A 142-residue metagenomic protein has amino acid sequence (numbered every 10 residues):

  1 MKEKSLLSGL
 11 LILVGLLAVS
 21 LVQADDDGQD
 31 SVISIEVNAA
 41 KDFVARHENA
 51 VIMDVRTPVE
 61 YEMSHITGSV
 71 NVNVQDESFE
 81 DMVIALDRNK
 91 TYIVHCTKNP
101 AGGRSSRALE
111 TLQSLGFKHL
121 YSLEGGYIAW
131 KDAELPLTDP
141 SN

Functional and structural regions predicted by a protein language model:
K2-L11, L17-N38, F43-R46, A50 (+2 more regions): Rhodanese-like catalytic fold shared by cysteine-dependent sulfurtransferases and DSP/PTP-type phosphatases
